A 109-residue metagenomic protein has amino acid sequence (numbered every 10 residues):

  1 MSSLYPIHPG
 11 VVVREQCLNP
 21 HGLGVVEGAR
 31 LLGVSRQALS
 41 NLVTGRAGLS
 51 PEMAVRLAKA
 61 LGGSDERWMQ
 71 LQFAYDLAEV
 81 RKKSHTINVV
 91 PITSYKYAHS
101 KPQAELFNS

Functional and structural regions predicted by a protein language model:
M1-L23, Q70, L106: A short, Lys/Arg-rich alpha-helix, primarily the initiator
P9, S64-D65: Hydrophobic side chains within well-formed alpha-helices
G22-N41: Short alpha-helical DNA-recognition segment
S35, R46, L61, Q72-Y75: The DNA-recognition helices of helix-turn-helix-type DNA-binding domains
R46-K59: Short, basic-rich loop-to-helix N-cap that marks the start of a DNA-contacting helix
R67-S109: Short, charged recognition helix plus adjacent turn of helix-turn-helix-like nucleic-acid-binding domains
